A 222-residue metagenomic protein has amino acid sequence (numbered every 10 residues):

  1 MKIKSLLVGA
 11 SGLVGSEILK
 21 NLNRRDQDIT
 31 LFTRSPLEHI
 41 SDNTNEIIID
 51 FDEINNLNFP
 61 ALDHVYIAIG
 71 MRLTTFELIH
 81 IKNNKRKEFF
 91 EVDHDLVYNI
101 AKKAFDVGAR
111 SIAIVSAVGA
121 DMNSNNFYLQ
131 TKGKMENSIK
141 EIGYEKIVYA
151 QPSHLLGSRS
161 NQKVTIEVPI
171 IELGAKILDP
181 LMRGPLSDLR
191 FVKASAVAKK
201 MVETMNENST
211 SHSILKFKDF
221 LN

Functional and structural regions predicted by a protein language model:
K2-R25: N-terminal Rossmann NAD(P)H-binding glycine-rich loop of SDR-like oxidoreductase domains
K4, D63-Y66, S111: Structural motif
V8, F32, A68, I112-V118 (+1 more regions): SDR active-site strand-loop-helix element
L13, N83-Q130, E136, E141 (+1 more regions): Conserved Rossmann-fold NAD(P)-dependent oxidoreductase catalytic core, especially the SDR/UDP-sugar
E17-I18, S41, F76-L78, N123-N125 (+1 more regions): Short glycine-/acidic-enriched loop or helix-start segments at secondary-structure transitions that form or flank
R25-Q27, M122-S213, K218: Oxidoreductase cofactor-interface core, primarily capturing Rossmann-like NAD(P)-dependent enzymes
L31-E38: Short, polar loop motifs at secondary-structure junctions
E38, N43-N99, K103-D106: NAD(P)H-binding glycine-rich loop region in Rossmannoid oxidoreductase-like domains and their noncatalytic homologs
